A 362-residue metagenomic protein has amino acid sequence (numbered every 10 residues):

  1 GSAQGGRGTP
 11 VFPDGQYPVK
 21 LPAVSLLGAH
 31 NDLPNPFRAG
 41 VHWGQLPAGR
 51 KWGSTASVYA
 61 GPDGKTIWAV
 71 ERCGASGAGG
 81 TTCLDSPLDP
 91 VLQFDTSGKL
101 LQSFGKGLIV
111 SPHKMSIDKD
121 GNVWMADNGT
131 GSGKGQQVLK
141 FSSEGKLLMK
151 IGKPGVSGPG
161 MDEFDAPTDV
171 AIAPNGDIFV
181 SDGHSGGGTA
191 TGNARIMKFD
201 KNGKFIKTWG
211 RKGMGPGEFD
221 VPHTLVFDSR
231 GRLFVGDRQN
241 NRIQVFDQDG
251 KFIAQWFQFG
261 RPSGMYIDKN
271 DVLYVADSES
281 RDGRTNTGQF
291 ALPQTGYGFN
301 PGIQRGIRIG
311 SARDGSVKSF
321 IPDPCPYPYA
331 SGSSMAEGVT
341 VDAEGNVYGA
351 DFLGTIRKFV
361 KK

Functional and structural regions predicted by a protein language model:
G1-S2: Sec-dependent N-terminal signal peptides
G5-K362: Eukaryotic scaffold repeat domains enriched in small/polar residues
